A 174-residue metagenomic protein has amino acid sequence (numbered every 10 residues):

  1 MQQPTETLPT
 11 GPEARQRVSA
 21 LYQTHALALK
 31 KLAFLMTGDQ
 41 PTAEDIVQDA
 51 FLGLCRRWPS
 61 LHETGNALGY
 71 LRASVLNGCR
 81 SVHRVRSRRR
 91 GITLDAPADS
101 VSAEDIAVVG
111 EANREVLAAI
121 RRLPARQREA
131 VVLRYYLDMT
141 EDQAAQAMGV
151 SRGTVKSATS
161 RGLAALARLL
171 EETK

Functional and structural regions predicted by a protein language model:
M1-P12, R17, G110, Q146-A147 (+1 more regions): C-terminal edge and immediately downstream basic/flexible tail or linker adjoining helix-turn-helix-like DNA-binding
T7-K31, P41, V47, C55: A short, charge-rich alpha-helical start-of-domain segment used by transcription regulators
L8-Q16, R89, A96-R121: Acidic, proline/glycine-rich intrinsically disordered inter-domain spacer in sigma factors
D45-L52, G65-N77: Structural recognition of an alpha-helix C-terminal capping motif at a helix-to-coil junction
D49-N66, V85-S87, L169: Sigma70-family region 2
P59-E63, A73-L94, V108-V109: Arg/Lys-rich amphipathic alpha helix in sigma70-family domain 2
L76, R80, M148-T173: DNA-recognition helix of helix-turn-helix
A130-R134: A short pre-motif secondary-structure segment
